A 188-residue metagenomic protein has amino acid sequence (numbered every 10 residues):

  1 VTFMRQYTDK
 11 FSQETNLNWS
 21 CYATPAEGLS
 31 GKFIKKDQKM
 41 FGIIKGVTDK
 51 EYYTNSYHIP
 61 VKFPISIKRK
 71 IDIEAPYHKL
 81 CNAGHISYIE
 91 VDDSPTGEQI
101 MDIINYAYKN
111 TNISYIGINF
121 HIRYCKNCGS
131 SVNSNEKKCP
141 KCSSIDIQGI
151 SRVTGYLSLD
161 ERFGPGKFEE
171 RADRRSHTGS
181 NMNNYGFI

Functional and structural regions predicted by a protein language model:
V1-I188: Long, C-terminal-biased catalytic regions of enzyme "large/alpha" subunits
